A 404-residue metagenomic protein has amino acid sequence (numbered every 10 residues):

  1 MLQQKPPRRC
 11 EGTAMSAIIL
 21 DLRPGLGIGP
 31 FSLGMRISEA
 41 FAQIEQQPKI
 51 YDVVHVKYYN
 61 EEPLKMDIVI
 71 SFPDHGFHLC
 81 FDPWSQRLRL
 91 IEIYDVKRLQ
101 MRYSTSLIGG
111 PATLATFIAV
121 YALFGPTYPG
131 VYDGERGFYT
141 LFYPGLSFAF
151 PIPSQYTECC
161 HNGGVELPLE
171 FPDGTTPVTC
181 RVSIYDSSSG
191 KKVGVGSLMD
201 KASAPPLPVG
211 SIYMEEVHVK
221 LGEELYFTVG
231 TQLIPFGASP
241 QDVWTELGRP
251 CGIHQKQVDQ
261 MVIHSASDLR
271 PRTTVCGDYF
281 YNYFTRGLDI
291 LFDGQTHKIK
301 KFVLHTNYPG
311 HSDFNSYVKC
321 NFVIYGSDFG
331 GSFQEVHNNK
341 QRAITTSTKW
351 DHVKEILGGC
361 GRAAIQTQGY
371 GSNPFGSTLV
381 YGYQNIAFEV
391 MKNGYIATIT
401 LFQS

Functional and structural regions predicted by a protein language model:
L2-S404: Short helix/turn-capping signatures at newly exposed starts of structured segments
